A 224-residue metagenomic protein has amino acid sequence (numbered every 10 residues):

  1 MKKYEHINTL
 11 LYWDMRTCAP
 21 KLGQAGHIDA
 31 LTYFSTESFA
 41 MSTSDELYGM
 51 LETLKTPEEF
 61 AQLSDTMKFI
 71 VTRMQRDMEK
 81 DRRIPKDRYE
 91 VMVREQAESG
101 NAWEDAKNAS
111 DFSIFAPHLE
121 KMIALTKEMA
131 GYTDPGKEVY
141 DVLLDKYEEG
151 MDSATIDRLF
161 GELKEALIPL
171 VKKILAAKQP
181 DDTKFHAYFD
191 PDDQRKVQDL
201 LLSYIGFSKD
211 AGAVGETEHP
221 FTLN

Functional and structural regions predicted by a protein language model:
M1-E149: A well-structured
E95-N224: Contiguous, non-catalytic segments that form substrate-binding/exosite surfaces or channel walls
